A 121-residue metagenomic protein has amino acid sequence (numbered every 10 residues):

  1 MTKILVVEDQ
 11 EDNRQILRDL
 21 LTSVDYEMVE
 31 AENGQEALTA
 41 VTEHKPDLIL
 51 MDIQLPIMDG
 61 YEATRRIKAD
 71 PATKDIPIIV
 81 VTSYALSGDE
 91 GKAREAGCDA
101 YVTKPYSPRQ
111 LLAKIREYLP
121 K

Functional and structural regions predicted by a protein language model:
L5, E30-L48: Acidic, metal-coordinating helix/loop segments flanking the phosphotransfer/catalytic sites of two-component signaling
E8: Conserved acidic carboxylate
E11-V29, E43, Y118: Two-component/phosphorelay signaling modules centered on CheY-like receiver
E30, L55-M58, S87, E95: Residue-level signal for the "D+5" position in two-component response regulator receiver
H44, P56, K74, L86 (+1 more regions): The feature encodes the CheY-like receiver
Y106-I115: C-terminal output helix
